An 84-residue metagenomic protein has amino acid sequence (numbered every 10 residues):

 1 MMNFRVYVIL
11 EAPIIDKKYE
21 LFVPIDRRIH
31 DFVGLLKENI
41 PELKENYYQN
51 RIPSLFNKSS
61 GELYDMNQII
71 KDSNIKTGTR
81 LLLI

Functional and structural regions predicted by a protein language model:
M1-V6, Q68: Charged, low-complexity intrinsically disordered regulatory segments in eukaryotic signaling
M2-F4, Y48, K76-I84: Positively charged, low-complexity terminal tracts and the immediately adjacent first secondary-structure elements
R5-I9, E20: Beta-strand secondary-structure signal
V8-I14, N57-S59: Short acidic, glycine-rich loop/turn motifs
P13-D31, L35: Short, contiguous acidic and Ser/Thr-rich linear segments
E20-F22, S54, L82: Ordered hydrophobic segments in well-structured contexts
L35-E62: Short loop-to-beta-strand transition segments
S59-L82: Eukaryotic mixed-charge, acidic/polar low-complexity intrinsically disordered regions
